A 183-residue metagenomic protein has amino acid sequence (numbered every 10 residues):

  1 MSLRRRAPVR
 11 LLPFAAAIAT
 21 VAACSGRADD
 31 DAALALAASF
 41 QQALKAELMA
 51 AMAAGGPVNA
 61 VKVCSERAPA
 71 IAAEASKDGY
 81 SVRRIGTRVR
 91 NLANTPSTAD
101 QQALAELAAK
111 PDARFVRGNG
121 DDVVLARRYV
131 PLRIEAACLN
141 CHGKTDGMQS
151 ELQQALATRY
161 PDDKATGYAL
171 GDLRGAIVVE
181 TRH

Functional and structural regions predicted by a protein language model:
S2-F14: Bacterial N-terminal signal peptides that target proteins for export
V21-A23: C-terminal motif of bacterial Sec signal peptides marking the signal peptidase cleavage site
R27-A137, D146-H183: Extracytoplasmic c-type cytochrome modules immediately beyond a signal peptide or single-pass transmembrane anchor
N140: Short, cysteine/histidine-rich loop/knuckle motifs that typically chelate Zn2+
G143: Short Cys/His-rich local motifs and their 1-3 flanking residues in nucleic-acid-associated proteins and small
